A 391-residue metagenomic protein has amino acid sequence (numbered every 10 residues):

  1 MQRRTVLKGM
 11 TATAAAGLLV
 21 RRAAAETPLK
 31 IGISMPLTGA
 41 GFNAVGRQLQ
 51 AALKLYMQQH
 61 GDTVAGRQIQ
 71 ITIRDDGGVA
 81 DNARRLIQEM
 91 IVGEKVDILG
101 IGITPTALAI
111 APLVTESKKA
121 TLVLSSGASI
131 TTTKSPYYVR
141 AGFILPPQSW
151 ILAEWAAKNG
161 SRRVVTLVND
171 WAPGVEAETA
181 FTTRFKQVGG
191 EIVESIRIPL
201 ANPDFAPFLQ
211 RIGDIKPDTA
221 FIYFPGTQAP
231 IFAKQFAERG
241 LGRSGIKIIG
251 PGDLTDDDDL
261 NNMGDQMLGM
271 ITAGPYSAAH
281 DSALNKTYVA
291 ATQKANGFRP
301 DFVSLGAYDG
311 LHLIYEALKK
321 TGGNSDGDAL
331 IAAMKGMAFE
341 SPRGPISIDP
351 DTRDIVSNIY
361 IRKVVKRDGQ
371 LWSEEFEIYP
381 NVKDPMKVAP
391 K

Functional and structural regions predicted by a protein language model:
T5-A25: N-terminal export signals
L29, A338-K391: Solvent-exposed, acidic/polar segments of extracytosolic/periplasmic ligand-binding ectodomains
G32-A52, R74-A80, L167-V175, S277 (+1 more regions): Extracytoplasmic "Venus flytrap"
N43-A65, T183: Short, polar/charged alpha-helical segment
R47-Q48, T63-T132, I198-F205, P230: Beta-alpha junction/loop-to-helix N-cap segments that form part of ligand/metal-binding clefts
R85, A128-I130, P136-R239, Y276-T287: Extracellular/periplasmic Venus flytrap/periplasmic-binding protein
E94-I103, L122-L124, V165-V168, K216-G226 (+3 more regions): Periplasmic-binding protein-like
A233-Y308, K319-T321, S325, V365-D368 (+1 more regions): Extracellular/periplasmic periplasmic-binding protein-like sensory domains
